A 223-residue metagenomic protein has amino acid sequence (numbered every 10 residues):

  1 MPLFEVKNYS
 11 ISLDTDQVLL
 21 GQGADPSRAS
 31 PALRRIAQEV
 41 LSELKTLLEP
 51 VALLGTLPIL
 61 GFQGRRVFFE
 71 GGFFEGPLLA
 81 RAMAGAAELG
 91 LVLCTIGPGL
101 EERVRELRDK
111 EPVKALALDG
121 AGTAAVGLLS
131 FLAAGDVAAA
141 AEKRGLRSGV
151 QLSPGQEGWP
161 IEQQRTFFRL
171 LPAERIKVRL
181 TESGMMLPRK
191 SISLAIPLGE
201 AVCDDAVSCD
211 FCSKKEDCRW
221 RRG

Functional and structural regions predicted by a protein language model:
M1-L118: Active-site helix-to-loop segments that bind/position phosphate- or nucleotide-bearing substrates and donors across
A32-R35, E39, A124, L128 (+1 more regions): Conserved active-site and cofactor/substrate-binding residues in soluble primary-metabolism enzymes
S42-E49, A138, E142, P172 (+1 more regions): Generic secondary-structure signature for well-ordered alpha-helical cores
P50-I59, A138-L152: Flexible, glycine/charged-enriched surface loops at secondary-structure junctions
L100-E102, A125, G158-I161: Short, well-ordered, mixed-charge alpha-helical segments that flank or form enzyme active sites
V113-G135: Compact, glycine/acidic-enriched structural inserts
R144-R219: Short terminal or interdomain "cap/linker" segment that borders an active site or interface and mediates
R221-G223: Short cysteine/histidine-rich zinc-coordinating motifs and their immediately flanking basic loops
